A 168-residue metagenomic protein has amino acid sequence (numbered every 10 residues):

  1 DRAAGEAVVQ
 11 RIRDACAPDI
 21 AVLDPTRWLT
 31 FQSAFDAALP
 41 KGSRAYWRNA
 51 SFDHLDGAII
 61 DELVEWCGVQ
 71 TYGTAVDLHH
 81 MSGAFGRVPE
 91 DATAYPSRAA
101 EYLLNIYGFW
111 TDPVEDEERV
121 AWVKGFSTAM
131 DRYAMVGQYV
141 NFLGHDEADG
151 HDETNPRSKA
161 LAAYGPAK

Functional and structural regions predicted by a protein language model:
D1-K168: Soluble FAD-dependent oxygen oxidases
